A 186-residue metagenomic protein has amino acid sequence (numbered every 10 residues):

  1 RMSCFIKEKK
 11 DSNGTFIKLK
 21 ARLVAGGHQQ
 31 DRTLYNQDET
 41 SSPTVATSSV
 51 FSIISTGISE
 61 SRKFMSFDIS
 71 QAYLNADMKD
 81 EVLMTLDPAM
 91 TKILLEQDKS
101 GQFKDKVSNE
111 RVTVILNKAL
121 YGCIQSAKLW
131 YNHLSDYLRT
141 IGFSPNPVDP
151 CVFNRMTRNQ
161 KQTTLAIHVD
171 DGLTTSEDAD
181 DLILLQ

Functional and structural regions predicted by a protein language model:
R1-Q186: Long, low-complexity, charge-biased intrinsically disordered regions
